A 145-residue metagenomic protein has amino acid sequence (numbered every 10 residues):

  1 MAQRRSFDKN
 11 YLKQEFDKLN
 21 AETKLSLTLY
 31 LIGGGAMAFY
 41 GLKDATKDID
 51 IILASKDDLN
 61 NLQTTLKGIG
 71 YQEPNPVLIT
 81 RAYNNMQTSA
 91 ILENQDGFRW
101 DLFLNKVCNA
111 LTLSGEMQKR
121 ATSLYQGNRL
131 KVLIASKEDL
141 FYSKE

Functional and structural regions predicted by a protein language model:
M1-E145: Compositionally biased terminal segments of proteins
